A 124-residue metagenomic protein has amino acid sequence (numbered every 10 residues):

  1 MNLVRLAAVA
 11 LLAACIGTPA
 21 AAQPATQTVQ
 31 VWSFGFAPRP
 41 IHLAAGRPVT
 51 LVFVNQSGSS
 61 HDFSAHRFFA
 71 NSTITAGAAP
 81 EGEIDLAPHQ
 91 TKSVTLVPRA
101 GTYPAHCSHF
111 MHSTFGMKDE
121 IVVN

Functional and structural regions predicted by a protein language model:
M1-A8: Bacterial N-terminal signal peptides that target proteins for export
V9-A10, P19-A20: Cleavable N-terminal signal peptides
A20-N124: Extracytoplasmic copper-binding redox domains, predominantly the cupredoxin/blue-copper superfamily
